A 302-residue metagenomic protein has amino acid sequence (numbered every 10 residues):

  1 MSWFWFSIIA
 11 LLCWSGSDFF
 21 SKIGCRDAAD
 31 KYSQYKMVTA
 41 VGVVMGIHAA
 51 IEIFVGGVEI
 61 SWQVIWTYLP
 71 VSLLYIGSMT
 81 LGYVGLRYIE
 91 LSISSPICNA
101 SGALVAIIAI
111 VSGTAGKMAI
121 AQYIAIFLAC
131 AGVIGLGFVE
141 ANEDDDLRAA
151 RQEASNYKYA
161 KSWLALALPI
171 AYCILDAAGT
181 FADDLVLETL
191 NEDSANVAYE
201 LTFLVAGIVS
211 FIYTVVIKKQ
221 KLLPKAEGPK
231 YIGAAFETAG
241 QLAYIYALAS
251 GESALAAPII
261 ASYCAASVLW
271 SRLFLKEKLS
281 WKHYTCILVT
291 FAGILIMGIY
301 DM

Functional and structural regions predicted by a protein language model:
M1-W14, S61-Y75, A119-A131, D193-A206 (+1 more regions): Structural signature of hydrophobic alpha-helical transmembrane segments
W3-A10, A40, A50-I53, G57-L81 (+2 more regions): Loop-to-transmembrane-helix transition segments
C13-V43, L175-V205: Juxtamembrane helix-loop-helix junctions in multi-pass membrane proteins
S15, F19, A50, S72 (+10 more regions): Hydrophobic/small/kink-forming positions within alpha-helical transmembrane segments of polytopic membrane proteins
A29-S33, L81-I97, T114-A115, E188-V197 (+1 more regions): Structural motif at transmembrane-helix junctions in multi-pass transporters
V43-H48, I97-S112, V205-V209, G240-A243 (+2 more regions): Alpha-helical transmembrane segments of compact multi-pass small-molecule transporters, enriched in specific families
V44-A49, A100, V105-I110, I120-E143 (+2 more regions): Hydrophobic transmembrane alpha-helices of multi-pass small-molecule transport proteins
E140-L166, K219-E227: Flexible interhelical linker loops that connect adjacent transmembrane helices in multi-pass membrane transporters
